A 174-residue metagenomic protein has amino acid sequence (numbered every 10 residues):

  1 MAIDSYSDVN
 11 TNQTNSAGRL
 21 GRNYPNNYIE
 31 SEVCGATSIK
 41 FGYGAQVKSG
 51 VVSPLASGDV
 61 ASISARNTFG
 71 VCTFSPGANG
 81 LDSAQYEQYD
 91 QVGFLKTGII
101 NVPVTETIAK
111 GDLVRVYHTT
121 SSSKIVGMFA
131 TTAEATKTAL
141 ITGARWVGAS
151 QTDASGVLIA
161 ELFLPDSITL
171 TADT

Functional and structural regions predicted by a protein language model:
M1-T174: Surface-exposed, low-hydrophobicity beta-strand/loop segments enriched in small/polar/acidic residues
